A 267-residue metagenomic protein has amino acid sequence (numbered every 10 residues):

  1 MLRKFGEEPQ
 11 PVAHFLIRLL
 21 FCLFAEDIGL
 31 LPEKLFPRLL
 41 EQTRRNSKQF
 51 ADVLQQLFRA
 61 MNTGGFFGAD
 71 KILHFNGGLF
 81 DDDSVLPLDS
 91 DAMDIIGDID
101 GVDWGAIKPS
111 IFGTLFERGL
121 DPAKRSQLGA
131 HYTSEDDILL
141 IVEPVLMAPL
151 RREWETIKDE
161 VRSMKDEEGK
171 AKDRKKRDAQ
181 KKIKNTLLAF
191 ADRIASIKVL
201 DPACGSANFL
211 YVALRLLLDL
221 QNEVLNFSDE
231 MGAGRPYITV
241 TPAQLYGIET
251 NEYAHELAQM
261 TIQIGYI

Functional and structural regions predicted by a protein language model:
M1-L218, Q244, I248-A254: Preference for the N-terminal adenyl/adenosyl cofactor-binding alpha/beta module
D219-V224: Post-Walker A helix-loop "phosphate-sensing" segment adjacent to the P-loop in P-loop NTPases
L225, D229-G234: Flexible glycine/proline-rich, aromatic-decorated loop/lid segments
R235-P242: Extended charged low-complexity segments that act as oligomerization/scaffolding linkers
A258: Conserved SAM-binding loop
G265-I267: S-adenosyl-L-methionine
